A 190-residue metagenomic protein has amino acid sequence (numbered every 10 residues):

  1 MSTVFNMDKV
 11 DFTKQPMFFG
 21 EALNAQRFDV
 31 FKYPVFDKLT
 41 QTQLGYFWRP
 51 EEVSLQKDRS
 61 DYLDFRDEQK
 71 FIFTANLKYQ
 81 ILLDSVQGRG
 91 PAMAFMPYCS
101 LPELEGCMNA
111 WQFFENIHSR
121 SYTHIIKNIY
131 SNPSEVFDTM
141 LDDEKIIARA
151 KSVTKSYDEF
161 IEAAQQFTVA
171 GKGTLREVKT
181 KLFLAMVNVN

Functional and structural regions predicted by a protein language model:
S2-N190: Non-heme di-metal
